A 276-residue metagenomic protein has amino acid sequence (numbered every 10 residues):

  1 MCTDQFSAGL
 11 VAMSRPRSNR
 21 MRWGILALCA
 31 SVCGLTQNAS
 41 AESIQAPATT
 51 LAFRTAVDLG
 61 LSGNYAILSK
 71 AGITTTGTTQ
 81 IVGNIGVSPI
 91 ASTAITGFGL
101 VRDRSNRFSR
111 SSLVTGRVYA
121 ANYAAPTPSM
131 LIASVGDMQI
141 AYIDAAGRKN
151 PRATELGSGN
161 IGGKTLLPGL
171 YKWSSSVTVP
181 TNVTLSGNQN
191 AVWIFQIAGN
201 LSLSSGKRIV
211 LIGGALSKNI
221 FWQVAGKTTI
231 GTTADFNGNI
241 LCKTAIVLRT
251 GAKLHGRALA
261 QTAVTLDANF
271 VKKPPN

Functional and structural regions predicted by a protein language model:
M1: Glycan-association/targeting regions that enable binding to alpha-glucans and other polysaccharides
D4-I25: Bacterial N-terminal signal peptides that target proteins for export
V11-A12, C29, P274-N276: Extended rod-forming repeat segments used as scaffolds/tethers
G24-G34: Bacterial N-terminal signal peptides
Q37-S40: Sec/Tat signal peptide C-region and signal peptidase I cleavage site
E42-N276: Solvent-exposed adhesion/ligand-recognition segments of exported proteins
